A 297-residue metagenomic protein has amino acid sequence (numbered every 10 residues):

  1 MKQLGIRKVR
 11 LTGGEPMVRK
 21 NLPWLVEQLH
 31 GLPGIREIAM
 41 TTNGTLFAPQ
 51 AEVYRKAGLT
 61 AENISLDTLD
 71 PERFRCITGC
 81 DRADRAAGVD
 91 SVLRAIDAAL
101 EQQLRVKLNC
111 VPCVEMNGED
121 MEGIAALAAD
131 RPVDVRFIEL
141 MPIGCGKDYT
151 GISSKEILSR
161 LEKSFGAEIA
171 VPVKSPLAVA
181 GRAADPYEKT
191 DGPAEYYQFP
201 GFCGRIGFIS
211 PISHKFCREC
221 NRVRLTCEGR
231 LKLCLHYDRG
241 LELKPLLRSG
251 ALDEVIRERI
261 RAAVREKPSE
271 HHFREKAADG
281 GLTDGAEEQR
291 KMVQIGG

Functional and structural regions predicted by a protein language model:
M1-G5, V9, R182-K189: Short intrinsically disordered, low-complexity coil segments enriched in acidic
K2-L11, E15-I138: Radical SAM/AdoMet-radical enzyme domain recognition
A129-D130, L140-I143, K147-G297: Auxiliary Fe-S-binding modules of radical SAM enzymes
